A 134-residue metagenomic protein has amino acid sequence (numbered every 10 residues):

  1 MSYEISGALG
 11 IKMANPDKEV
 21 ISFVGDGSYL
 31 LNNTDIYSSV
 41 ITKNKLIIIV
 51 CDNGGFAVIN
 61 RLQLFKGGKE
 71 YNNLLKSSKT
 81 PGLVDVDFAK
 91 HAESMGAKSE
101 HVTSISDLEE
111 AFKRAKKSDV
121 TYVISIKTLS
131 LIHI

Functional and structural regions predicted by a protein language model:
M1-L131: Thiamine diphosphate
